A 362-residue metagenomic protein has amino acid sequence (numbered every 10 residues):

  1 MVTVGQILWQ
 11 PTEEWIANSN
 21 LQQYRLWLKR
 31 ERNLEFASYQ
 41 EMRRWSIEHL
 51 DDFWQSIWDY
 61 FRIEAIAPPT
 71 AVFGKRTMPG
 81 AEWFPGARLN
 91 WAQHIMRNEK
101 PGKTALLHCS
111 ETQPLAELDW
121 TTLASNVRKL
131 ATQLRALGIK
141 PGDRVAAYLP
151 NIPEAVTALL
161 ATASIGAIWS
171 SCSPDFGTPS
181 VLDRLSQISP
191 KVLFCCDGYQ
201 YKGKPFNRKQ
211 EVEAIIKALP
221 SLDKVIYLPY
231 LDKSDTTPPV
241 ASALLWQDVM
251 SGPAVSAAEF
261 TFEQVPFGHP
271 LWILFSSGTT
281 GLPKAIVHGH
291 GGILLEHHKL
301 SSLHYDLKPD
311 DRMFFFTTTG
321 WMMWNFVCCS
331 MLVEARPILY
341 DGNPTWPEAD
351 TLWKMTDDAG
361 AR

Functional and structural regions predicted by a protein language model:
L28-E35, A92-D119, K233-T237: AMP-dependent adenylate-forming
Q40-W45, A92, L106-L160, G177-L182 (+2 more regions): Conserved AMP-binding/adenylate-forming core of the ANL superfamily
I47, Q55-P69, P85-L107, G268: A short N-terminal helical cap/helix-turn-helix that marks the beginning of AMP-binding/adenylate-forming
G102-T104, I226-Y227, P238-F275, L282 (+2 more regions): Conserved pre-ATP/AMP-binding loop-to-beta segment of ANL
Q113, I273-A285, S301: Conserved adenylation A10 loop of the ANL superfamily
A131, R144, P150-T178, I188-L193 (+5 more regions): A short helix-loop-beta submotif of the ANL/AMP-binding
S164-D248, T351, D358-G360: Structural core segment of the AMP-binding/adenylate-forming
L294-R312, M322-R362: Conserved AMP-binding/adenylation subdomain of ANL enzymes
